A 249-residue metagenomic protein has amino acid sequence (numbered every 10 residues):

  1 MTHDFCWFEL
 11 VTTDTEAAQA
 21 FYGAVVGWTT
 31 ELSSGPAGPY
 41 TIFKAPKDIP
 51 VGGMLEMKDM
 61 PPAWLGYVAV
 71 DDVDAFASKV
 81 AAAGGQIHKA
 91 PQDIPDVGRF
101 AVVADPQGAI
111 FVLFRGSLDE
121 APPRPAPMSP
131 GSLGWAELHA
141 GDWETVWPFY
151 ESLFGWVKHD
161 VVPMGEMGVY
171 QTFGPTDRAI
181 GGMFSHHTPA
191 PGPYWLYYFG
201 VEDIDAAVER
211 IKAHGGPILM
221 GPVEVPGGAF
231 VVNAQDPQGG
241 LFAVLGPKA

Functional and structural regions predicted by a protein language model:
M1-I49, A82, Q92-G98, L138-R178 (+1 more regions): Core segments of cupin and vicinal oxygen chelate
M1-Q19, W64-G66, F114-W147, W156-H159 (+2 more regions): N-terminal beta-strand motif that seeds the catalytic metal site of vicinal oxygen chelate
D4-T13, T41-K44, E56-K79, R99-V103 (+3 more regions): Vicinal oxygen chelate
E31-S33, E56-M57, H186: Short beta-strand micro-motifs enriched in acidic
G35, I49, P61-P62, P95 (+2 more regions): A generic fold-level signal
A77, G85-G134, L138, H159-T176 (+3 more regions): Vicinal oxygen chelate
